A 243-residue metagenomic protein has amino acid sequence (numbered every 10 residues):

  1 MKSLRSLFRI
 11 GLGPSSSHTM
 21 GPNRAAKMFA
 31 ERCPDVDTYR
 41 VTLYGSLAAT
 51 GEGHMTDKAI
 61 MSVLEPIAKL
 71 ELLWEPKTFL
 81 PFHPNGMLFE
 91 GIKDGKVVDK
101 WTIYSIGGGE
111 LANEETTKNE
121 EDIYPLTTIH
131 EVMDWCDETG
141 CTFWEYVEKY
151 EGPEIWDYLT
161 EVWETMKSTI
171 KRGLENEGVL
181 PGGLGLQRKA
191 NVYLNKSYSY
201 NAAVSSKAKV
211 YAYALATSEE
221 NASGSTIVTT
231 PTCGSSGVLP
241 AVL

Functional and structural regions predicted by a protein language model:
M1-G13, V63-L70: Conserved catalytic cysteine-centered active-site region of acyl-thioester-dependent Claisen-condensing enzymes
L7-S16, Y44-A48, A222-C233: A short glycine/serine-rich beta->alpha loop
T19-R32, P240-L243: Alpha-helical support elements that line or immediately flank enzyme active sites and cofactor-binding pockets
D37-G45: Beta-strand segments within the central parallel beta-sheet cores of soluble alpha/beta enzyme folds
Y44, M55-K93, V97-E154: Mobile "lid/hinge" segments at catalytic clefts and subdomain interfaces of large enzymes
I123-K196: Glycine-rich, mobile lid/loop segments that gate access to catalytic sites or pores
E164-L243: Accessory "access/gating" subregions that flank catalytic or transport cores
